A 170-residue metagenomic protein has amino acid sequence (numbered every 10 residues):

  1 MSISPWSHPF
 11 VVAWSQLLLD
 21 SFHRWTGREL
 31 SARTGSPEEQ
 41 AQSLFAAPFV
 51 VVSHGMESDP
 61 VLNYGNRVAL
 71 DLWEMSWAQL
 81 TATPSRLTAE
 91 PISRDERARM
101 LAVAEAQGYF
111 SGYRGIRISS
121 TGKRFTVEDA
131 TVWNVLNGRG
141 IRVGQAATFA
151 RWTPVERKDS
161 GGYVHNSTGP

Functional and structural regions predicted by a protein language model:
M1-R28: Short, low-complexity N-terminal regulatory "tails/caps" that precede and couple sensory modules
I3-W6, E39-Y163: Sensory/regulatory domains in signal-transduction proteins
L18-L19, S31, F45, H165: Compositionally biased amphipathic helical and low-complexity segments enriched in hydrophobic
T26, L30, E105-G108: Generic secondary-structure transition motif, activating predominantly at the C-termini of alpha-helices
E29-E38: Short, charged amphipathic alpha-helical "coupling" segments at sensory-output junctions in signaling proteins
S167-P170: Signal-transducing coiled-coil/dimerization helices and immediately adjacent hinge/linker segments that couple sensory
